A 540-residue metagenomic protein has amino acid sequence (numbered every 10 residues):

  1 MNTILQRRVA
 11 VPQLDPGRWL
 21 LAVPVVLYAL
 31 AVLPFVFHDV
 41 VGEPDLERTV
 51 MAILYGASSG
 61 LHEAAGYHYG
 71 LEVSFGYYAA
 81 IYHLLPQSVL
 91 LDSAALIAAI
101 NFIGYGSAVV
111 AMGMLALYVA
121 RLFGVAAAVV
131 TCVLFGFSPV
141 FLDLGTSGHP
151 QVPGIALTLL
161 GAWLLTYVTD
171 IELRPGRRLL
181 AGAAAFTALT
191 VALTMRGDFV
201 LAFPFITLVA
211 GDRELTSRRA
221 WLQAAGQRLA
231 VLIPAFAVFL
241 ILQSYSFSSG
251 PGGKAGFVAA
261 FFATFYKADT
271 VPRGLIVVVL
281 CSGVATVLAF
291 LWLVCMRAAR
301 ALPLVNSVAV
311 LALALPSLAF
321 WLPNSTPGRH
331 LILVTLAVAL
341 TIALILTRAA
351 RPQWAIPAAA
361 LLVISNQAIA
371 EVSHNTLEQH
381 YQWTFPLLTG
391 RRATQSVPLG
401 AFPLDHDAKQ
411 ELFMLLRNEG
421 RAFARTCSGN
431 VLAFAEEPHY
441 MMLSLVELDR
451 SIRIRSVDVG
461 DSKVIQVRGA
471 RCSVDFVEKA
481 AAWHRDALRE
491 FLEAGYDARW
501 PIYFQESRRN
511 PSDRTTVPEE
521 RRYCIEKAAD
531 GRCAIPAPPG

Functional and structural regions predicted by a protein language model:
L21, R178-A183, T187, L229-P234 (+3 more regions): Signature aromatic-anchored transmembrane alpha helix within multi-pass, membrane-resident enzymes that catalyze glycan
V26, A99-L122, L160, F290-C295: Transmembrane-helix motifs of polytopic, lipid-linked glycan transferases
P34-G42, A57-I81, A98, G429: Membrane-proximal lumenal/periplasmic loop motifs of glycosylation machinery
H68, E72, Q87-V110, L144 (+1 more regions): Loop-to-helix entry region of an early transmembrane alpha helix in multi-pass inner-membrane enzymes
R121-F123, G161-G182, A192, L346: Membrane-interface transmembrane helices that cradle and orient dolichyl/undecaprenyl
V140, T146-P153, P327-G328: Short acidic/glycine- and proline-prone juxtamembrane loop motifs at membrane-interface regions of multi-pass membrane
A210, I276-P303, V310-S317, I356: Hydrophobic, aromatic-rich transmembrane alpha-helices and their immediate juxtamembrane boundary segments
L361-Y440: Membrane-embedded, lumen/periplasm-facing catalytic core of multi-pass transferases that use lipid-linked donors
